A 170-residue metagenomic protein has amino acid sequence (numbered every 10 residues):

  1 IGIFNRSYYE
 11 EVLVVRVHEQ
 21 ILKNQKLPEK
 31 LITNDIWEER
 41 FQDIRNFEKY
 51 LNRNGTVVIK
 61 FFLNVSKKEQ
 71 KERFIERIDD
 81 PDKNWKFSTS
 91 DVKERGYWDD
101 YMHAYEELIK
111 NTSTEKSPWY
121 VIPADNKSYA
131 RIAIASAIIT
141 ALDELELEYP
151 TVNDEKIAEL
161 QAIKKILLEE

Functional and structural regions predicted by a protein language model:
I1-E170: Flexible, compositionally biased loop and terminal segments
